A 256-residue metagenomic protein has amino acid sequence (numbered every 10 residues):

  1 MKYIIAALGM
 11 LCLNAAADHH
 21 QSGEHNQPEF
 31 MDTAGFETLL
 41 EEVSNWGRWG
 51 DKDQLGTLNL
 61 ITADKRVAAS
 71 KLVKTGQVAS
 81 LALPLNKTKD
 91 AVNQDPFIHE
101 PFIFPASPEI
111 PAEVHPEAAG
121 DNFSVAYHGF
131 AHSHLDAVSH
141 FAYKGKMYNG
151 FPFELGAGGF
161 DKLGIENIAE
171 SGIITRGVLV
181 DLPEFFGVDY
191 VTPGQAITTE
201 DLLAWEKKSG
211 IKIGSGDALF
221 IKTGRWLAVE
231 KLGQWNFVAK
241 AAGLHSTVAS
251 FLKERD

Functional and structural regions predicted by a protein language model:
M1-A7: Sec-dependent signal peptide recognition, specifically the positively charged N-region followed immediately by
L8-A16: Hydrophobic h-region of N-terminal signal peptides that target proteins for export in Gram-negative bacteria
D18-D256: Active-/binding-site microenvironments in catalytic and ligand-binding cores
